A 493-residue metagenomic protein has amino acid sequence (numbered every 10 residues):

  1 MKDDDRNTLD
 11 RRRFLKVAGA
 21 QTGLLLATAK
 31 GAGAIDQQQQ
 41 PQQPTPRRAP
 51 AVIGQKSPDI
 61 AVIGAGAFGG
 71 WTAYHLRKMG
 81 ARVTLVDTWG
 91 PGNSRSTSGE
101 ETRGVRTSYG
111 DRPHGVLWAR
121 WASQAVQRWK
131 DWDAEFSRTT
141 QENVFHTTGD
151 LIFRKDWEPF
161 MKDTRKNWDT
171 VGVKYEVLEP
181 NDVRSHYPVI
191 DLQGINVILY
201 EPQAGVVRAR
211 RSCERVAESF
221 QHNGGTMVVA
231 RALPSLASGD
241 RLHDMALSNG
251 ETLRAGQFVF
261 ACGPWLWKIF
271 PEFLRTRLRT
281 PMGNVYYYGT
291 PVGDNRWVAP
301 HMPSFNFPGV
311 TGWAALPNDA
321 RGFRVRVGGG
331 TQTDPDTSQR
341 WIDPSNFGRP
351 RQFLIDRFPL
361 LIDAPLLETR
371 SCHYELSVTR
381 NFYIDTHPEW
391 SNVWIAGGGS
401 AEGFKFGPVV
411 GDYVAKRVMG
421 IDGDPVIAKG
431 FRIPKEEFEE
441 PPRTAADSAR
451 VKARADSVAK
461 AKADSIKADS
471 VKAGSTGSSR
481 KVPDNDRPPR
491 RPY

Functional and structural regions predicted by a protein language model:
K2-T22: N-terminal secretory signal peptides and thylakoid transit peptides that target proteins across membranes
R6, F153-N223, V228-V229, S235-R241 (+1 more regions): Flavin (FAD/FMN) cofactor-binding and adjacent substrate-gating region of FAD-dependent oxidoreductase domains
I60-T84: N-terminal Rossmann-like FAD-binding beta1-loop-alpha1 element of flavoenzymes
Y74-K78, Q141-H146, T252, Q257 (+2 more regions): Active-site substrate-recognition segment that forms the wall of the catalytic cavity or substrate channel
K78-T97: Glycine-rich FAD pyrophosphate-binding loop
T102-H186: Dinucleotide-binding Rossmann-like beta1-alpha1 core, especially the glycine-rich loop that anchors the ADP
P234-T252: Conserved beta-strand-loop-beta-strand element in the redox core of flavoprotein oxidoreductases
L360-R454, D484, P488-P492: C-terminal catalytic lobe of FAD-dependent flavoproteins
